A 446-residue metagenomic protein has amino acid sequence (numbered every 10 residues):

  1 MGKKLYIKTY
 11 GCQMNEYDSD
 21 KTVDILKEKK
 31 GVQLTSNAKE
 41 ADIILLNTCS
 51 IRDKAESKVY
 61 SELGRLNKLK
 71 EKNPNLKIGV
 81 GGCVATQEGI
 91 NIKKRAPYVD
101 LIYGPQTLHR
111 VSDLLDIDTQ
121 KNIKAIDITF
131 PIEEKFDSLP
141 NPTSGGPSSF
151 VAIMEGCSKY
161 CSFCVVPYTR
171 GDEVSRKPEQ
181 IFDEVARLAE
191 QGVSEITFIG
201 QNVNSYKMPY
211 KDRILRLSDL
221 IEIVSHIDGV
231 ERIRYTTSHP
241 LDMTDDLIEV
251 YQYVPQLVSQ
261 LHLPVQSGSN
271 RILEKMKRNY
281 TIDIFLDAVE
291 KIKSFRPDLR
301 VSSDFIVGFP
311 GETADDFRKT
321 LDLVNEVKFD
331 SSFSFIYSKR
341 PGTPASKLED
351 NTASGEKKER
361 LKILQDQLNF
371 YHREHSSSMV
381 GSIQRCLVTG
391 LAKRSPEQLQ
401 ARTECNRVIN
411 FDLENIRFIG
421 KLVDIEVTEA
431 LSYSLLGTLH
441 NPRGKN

Functional and structural regions predicted by a protein language model:
M1-Y206, L257, L261, D283-S294 (+4 more regions): Proteins enriched for Cys/Gly/acidic motifs involved in redox and nucleic-acid/cofactor modification
Y6, K347-N446: Terminal RNA-binding accessory module
C12, K207-S225, G229-V230, M276 (+1 more regions): Radical SAM enzyme [4Fe-4S]-AdoMet core and its adjacent flexible, acidic and glycine-rich loops/tails across
A55-S57, D172-E179, K207-I214, E274-R278 (+3 more regions): Short, solvent-exposed loop/turn segments at secondary-structure boundaries
N75-G79, Q87, I92, E190-A314 (+1 more regions): Conserved SAM/AdoMet-binding glycine-rich loop
N141-P142, E249-Y253, V265, S376-S378 (+2 more regions): Replace "in large, NTP-powered and nucleic-acid-processing enzymes" with "in large, NTP-powered factors and other
S144-P147, C157-K159, L257, S267 (+5 more regions): Short flexible coil/turn linkers enriched for glycine and charged/polar residues that connect secondary-structure
I181, F198, Y235, L263 (+6 more regions): Conserved, mostly hydrophobic/aromatic
